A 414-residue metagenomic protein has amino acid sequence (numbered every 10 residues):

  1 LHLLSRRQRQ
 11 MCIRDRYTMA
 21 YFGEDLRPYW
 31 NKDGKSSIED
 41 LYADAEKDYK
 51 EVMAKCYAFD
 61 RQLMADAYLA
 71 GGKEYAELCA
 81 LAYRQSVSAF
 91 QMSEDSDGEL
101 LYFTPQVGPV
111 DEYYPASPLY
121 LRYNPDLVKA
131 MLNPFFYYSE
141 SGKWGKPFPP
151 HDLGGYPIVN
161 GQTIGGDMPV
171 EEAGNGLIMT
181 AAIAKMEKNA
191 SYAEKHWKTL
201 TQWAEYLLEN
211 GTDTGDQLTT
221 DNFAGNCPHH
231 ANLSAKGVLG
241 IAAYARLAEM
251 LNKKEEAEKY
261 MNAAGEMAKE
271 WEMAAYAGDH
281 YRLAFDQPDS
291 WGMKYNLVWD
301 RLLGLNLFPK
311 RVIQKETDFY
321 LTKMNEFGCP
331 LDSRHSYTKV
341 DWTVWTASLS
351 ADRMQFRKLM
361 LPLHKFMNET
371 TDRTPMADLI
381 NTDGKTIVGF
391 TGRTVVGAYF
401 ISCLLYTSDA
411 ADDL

Functional and structural regions predicted by a protein language model:
L1, E99, Y192, H229 (+1 more regions): Conserved acidic
L1, Q8-D15, Y406-A411: Conserved small/polar residues in nucleotide/adenosyl-binding loops
R7-Q10, R14-H196, T219, Y337 (+3 more regions): Substrate-binding groove/exosite segments of carbohydrate-active enzymes
R7-Q10, R14-Y42, Y102-P105, G154-N175 (+1 more regions): The feature captures the catalytic groove of carbohydrate-active enzymes
S117-L121, I178-K185, L239-M250, D300-G304 (+2 more regions): Short glycine/serine- and small hydrophobic-enriched flexible loop segments
W197-D221, G225, N252-K294, L303-S408: Non-catalytic carbohydrate-binding regions of carbohydrate-active enzymes
L414: Extended, polar beta-sheet/loop recognition surfaces of beta-rich domains that mediate binding to diverse ligands
